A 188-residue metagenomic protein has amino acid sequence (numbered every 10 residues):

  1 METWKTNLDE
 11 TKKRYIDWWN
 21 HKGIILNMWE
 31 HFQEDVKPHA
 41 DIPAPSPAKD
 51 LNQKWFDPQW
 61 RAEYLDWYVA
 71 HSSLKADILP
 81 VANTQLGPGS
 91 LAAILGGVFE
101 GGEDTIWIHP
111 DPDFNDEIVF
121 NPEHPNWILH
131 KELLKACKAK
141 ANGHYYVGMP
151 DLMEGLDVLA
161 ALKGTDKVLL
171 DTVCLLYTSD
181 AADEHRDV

Functional and structural regions predicted by a protein language model:
M1-G101, V147, C174, R186: N-terminal basic, low-complexity leaders that serve as flexible interaction/assembly modules and, when applicable, as
L65-V69, K131-K138: Generic structural signal for well-ordered alpha-helices, preferentially at hydrophobic/aromatic core positions
S73, K138-A141: Structural signal for hydrophobic packing residues in well-ordered secondary-structure cores of soluble enzyme domains
V81-T84, N142-V158: Extracytoplasmic/periplasmic solute-binding protein
I106-K131: A gly/proline- and charged-residue-enriched helix-loop-helix capping module
G143-Y146, T165, L175: Conserved binding-pocket/active-site segment within a compact domain
D151-T172: A short mid-domain helix/strand-loop element embedded in enzyme catalytic domains that forms or borders the active-site
Y177-H185: Conserved small/polar residues in nucleotide/adenosyl-binding loops
